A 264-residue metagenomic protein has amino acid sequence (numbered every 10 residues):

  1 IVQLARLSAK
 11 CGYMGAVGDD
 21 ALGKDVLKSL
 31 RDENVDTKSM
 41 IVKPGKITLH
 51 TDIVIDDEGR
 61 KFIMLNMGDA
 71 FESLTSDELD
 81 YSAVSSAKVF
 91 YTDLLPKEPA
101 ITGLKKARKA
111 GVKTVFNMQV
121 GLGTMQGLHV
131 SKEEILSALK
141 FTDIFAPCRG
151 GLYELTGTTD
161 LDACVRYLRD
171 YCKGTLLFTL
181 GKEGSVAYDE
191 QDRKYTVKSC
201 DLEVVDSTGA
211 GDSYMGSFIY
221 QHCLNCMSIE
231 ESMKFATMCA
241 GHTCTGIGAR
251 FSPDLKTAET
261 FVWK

Functional and structural regions predicted by a protein language model:
A5-R6, R108, C223: Gly/Ala-rich phosphate-binding loop of Rossmann-like dinucleotide-binding domains, activating on the conserved
R6-K88, E259-K264: Conserved N-terminal subdomain of the carbohydrate kinase-like
F71-D80, E98, G127-E134: Active-site glycine-rich loop that binds ribose-phosphate moieties when present
S85-S86, I101-T114: Glycosyltransferases and closely related glycan-assembly transferases that use nucleotide-activated donors
E98-K106, E134-S137: A short acidic, amphipathic alpha-helical/loop segment
A110, Q119-K194: Conserved phosphate/ATP/ADP-binding segment of small-molecule kinases
T158-K264: Conserved phosphate-binding/catalytic region of the ribokinase-like
